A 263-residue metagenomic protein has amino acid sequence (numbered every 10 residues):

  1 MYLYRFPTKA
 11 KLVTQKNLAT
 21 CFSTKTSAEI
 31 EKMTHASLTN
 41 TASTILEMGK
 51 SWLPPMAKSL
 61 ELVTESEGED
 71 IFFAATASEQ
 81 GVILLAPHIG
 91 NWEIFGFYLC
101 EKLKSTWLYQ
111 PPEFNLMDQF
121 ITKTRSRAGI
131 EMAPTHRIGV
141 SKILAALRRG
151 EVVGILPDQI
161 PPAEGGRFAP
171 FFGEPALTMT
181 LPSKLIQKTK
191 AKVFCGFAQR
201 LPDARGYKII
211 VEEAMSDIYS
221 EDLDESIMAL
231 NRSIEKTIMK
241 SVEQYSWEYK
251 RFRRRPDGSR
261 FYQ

Functional and structural regions predicted by a protein language model:
M1-A86, D118-Q119, R127-G129: Membrane-anchoring hydrophobic helices of lipid-metabolizing enzymes
R5-F6, E131, E221-E225: Short, surface-exposed alpha-helical recognition segments that flank or form part of ligand/macromolecule-binding
T14-N17, F95, F120-I121, G139 (+2 more regions): Hydrophobic alpha-helical segments typical of transmembrane helices and their membrane-interface/capping positions
K32-H35, A74-A77, E101-K102, R137-Q263: Non-catalytic C-terminal accessory region of glycerolipid acyltransferases and related lyso-lipid remodeling enzymes
A36-S37, A57-E61, A86-P87, S105-L108 (+2 more regions): Short acidic/polar alpha-helix capping motifs at helix-coil junctions
S78-R137, I160-P170, E174, R200: Catalytic core of membrane glycerolipid acyltransferases/transacylases, capturing the structured, soluble-facing
